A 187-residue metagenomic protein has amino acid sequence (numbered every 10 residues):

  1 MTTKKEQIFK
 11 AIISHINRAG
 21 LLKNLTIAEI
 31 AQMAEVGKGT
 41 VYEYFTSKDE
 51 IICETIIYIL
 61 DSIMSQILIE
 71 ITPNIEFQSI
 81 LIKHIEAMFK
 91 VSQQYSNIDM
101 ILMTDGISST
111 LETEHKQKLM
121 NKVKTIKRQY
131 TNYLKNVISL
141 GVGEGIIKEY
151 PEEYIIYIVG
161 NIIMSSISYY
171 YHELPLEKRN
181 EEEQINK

Functional and structural regions predicted by a protein language model:
M1-M33, E50: Basic, helix-initiating cap at the start of DNA-binding domains
I27-E29, I56-M64: Short, basic, alpha-helical segments at the C-terminal edge of helix-turn-helix-like DNA-binding modules
E35-F45: Short hydrophobic/aromatic patch on the recognition helix
S47-C53, S62-I63: Short amphipathic alpha-helical segment with a characteristic S/N-K-E followed by hydrophobic residues
E54, L68-N97, I156-V159: Hydrophobic alpha-helical connector segments
L68, E112-G143, I156-Y157: Amphipathic alpha-helical packing segments from all-alpha helical-bundle domains
V91-K118, S168-H172: Amphipathic alpha-helical segments used for helix-helix packing
M120, V142-K187: Hydrophobic/aromatic-rich alpha-helical bundle segments in the mid-to-C-terminal region
